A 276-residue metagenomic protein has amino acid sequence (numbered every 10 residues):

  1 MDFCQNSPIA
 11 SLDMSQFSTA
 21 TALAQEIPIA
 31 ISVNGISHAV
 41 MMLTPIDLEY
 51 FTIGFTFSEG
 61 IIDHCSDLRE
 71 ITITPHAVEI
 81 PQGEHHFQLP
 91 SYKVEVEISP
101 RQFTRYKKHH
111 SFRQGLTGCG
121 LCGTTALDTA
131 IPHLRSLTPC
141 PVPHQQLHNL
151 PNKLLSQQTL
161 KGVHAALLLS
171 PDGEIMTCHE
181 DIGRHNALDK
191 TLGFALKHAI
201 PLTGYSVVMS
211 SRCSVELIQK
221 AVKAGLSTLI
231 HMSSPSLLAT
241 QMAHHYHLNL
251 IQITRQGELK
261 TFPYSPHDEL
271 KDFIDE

Functional and structural regions predicted by a protein language model:
M1-L167, P171, I175-C178: Intrinsically disordered, low-complexity regions enriched in acidic/Ser/Thr/Pro/Gln residues
C119, D272-E276: Phosphate/diphosphate-binding glycine-rich loops and adjacent basic-rich segments that engage nucleotide
S156-V207: Glycine- and Gly-Pro-enriched alpha-helical subdomains that act as flexible, kink-prone "lid/hinge" or packing modules
H185-F273: Feature captures the catalytic cores and cofactor-binding loops of soluble hydro-lyases/lyases that act on carboxylate
